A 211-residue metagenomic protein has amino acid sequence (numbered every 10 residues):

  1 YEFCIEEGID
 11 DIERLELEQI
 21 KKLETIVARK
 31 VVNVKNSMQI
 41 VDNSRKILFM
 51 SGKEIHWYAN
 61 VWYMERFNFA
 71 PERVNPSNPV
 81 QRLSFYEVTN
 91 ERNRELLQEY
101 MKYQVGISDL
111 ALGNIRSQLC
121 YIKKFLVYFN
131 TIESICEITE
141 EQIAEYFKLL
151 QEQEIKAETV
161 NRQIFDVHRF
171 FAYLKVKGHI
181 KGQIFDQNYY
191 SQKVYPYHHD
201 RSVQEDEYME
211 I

Functional and structural regions predicted by a protein language model:
Y1-M64, I107-G178: Non-catalytic DNA-binding core/recognition domains of DNA-processing enzymes
K22, L96-Y103, A144-L149, M209-I211: Alpha-helical solenoid scaffolds in eukaryotic proteins
F49-I107: N-terminal DNA-binding module of tyrosine recombinases/phage integrases
S84-V88, G113, E133-S134, Y197-H199: A detector of helix-start/N-cap boundary segments at the beginnings of structured domains
N90-N93, T139-E140, Q204: Generic alpha-helical segment signature
E140, I184-Y189: Long, charged, glycine-rich C-terminal linkers/tails
G182-Q183, E210: Charged, alpha-helix-forming regions
V194-I211: Long, amphipathic, Lys/Arg-enriched alpha-helical "connector/arm" segment
